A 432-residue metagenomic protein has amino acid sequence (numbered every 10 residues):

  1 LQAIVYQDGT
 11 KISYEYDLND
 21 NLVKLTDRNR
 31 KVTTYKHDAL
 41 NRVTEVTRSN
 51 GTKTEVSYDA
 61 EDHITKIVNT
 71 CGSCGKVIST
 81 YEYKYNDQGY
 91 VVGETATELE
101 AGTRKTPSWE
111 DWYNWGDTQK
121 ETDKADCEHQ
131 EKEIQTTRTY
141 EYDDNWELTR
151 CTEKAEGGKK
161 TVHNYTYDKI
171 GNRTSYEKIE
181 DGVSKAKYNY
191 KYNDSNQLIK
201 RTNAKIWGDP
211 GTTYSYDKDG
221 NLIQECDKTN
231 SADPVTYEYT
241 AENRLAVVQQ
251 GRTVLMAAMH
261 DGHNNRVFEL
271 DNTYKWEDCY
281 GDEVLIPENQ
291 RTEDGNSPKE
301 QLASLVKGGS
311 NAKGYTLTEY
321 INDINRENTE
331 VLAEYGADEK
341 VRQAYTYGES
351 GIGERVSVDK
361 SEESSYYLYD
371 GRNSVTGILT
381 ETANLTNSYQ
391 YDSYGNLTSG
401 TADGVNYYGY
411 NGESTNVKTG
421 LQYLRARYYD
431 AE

Functional and structural regions predicted by a protein language model:
L1-Y6, T10-D27, K31-H37, R42-R48 (+12 more regions): Beta-strand elements of repeat-based all-beta scaffolds
L22, K187-Y192, R342-Q343, S357-A426: A motif-centric feature for acidic-aromatic and gly/ser/thr-rich catalytic loops and repeats
Y81, E94, R138, G262-H263 (+5 more regions): Residues that flank catalytic or metal-binding motifs in active/ligand-binding sites
E319-D323: An edge-strand/N-cap motif at the start of beta-rich repeat modules
I324-N325, Q390: Short Pro/Gly-enriched coil loops immediately N-terminal to beta-strands
